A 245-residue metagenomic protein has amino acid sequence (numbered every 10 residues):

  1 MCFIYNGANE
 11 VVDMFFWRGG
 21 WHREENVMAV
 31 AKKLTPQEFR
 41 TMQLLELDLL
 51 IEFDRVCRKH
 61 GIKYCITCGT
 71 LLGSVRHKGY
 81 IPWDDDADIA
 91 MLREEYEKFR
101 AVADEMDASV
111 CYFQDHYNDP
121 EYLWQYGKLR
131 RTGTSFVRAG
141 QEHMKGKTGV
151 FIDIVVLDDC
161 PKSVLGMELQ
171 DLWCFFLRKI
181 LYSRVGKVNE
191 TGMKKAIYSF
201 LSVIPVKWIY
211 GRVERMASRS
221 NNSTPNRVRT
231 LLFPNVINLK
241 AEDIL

Functional and structural regions predicted by a protein language model:
G7, G19-G20: Residue-identity detector for glycine
N26, A31-H60, A103-K162, L181-L245: Conserved catalytic core of two-metal-ion nucleotidyltransferases
P36-L44, I81-A90: The substrate-binding groove and active-site-proximal loops of carbohydrate-active enzymes, especially glycoside
D54-A87, Y96: Active-site nucleotide-donor binding segment shared across nucleotidyl transfer reactions
E97-A101: Short, conserved charged micro-motifs
S163-L169: A short secondary-structure junction signal
